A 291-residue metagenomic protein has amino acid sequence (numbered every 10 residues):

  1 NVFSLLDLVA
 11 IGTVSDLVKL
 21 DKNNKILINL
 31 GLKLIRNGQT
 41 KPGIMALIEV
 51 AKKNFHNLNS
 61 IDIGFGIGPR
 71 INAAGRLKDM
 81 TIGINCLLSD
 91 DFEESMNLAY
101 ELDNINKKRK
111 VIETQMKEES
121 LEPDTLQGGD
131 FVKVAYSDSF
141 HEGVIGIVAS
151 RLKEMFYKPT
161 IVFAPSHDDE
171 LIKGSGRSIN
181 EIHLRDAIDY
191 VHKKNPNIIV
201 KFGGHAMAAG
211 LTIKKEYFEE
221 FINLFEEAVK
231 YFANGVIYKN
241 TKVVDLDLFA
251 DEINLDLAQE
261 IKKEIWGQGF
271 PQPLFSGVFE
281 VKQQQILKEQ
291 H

Functional and structural regions predicted by a protein language model:
V2-E220, L248-F249: Hydrophobic helix-and-loop "lid/oligomerization" segment in the mid-to-C-terminal part of catalytic domains
L17, N37, K41-P42, A228-H291: A contiguous loop/helix-start segment that scaffolds small-molecule binding in enzyme catalytic cores
G31, L102, S120, F225 (+3 more regions): Hydrophobic residues within well-ordered alpha-helices
K107, K193, N223, K230 (+1 more regions): Polar/charged alpha-helical tracts
L121, A149, D189, I222-E226 (+3 more regions): Generic solvent-exposed, charged/amphipathic alpha-helical segments that serve as macromolecular interface scaffolds
T212-G235: M16/insulysin-pitrilysin zinc metalloprotease superfamily fold
